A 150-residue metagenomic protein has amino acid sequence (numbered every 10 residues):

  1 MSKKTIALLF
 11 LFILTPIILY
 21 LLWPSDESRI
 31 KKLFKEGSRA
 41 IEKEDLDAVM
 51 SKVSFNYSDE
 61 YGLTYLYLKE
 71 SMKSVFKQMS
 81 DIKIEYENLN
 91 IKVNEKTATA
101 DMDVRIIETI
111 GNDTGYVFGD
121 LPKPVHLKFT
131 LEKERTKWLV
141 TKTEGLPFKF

Functional and structural regions predicted by a protein language model:
S2-K52, Y67-E70, S74: Short, low-complexity N-terminal intrinsically disordered segments enriched in polar/charged residues
R29, S38-I41, E60, T64 (+2 more regions): Extracytoplasmic/periplasmic, Sec-exported soluble proteins
I30, M79-D81, V140: A broad structural signal for short, well-ordered beta-strand segments within beta-sheet-rich domains
L33, K83-E85, K123-V125: Residues that act as N-cap/strand-start positions at coil-to-secondary-structure junctions
M50-V93, D103-E108: Short solvent-exposed beta->alpha transition segments
E95-F150: Exposed beta-sheet edge and beta->alpha loop/turn motif
